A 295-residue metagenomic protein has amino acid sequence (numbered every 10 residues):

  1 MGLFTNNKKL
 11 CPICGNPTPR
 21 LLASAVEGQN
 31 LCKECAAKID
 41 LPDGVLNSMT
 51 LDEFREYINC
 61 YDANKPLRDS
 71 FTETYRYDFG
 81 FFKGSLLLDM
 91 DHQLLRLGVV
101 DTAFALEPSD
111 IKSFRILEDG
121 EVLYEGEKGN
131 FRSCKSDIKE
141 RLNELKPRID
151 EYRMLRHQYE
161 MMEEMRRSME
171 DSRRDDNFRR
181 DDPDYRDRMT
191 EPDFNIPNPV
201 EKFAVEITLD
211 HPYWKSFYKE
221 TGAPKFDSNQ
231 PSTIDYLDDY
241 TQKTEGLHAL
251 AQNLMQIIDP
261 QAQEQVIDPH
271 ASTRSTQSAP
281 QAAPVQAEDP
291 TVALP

Functional and structural regions predicted by a protein language model:
M1-K8, I111-F114, L294-P295: A broadly conserved sequence feature marking short terminus-proximal activation segments in nucleic acid-centric
N6-C11, Q29: Residues immediately within or flanking Cys/His clusters that coordinate Zn2+ in small zinc-binding modules
C11-C14, C32-C35: Short cysteine-rich clusters marking metal-coordination/redox-active sites
L21-Q29: Short linker/helix segments within small regulatory modules
N30, I39-L94, V100, E121: Anionic N-terminal interaction surfaces
L46-Y61, G120-K202: Mixed-charge, low-complexity intrinsically disordered segments
M90-E140: Phosphoinositide-binding peripheral membrane targeting modules
R173, N177-F178, P183, D210-P295: Terminal and domain-flanking low-complexity segments
